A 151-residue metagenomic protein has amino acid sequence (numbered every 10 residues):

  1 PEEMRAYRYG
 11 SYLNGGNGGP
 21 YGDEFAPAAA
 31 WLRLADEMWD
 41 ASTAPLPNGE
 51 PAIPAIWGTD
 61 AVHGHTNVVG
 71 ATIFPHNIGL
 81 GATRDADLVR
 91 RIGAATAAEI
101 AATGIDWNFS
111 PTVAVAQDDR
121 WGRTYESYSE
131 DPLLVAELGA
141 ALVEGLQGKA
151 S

Functional and structural regions predicted by a protein language model:
P1-S151: Glycoside hydrolase catalytic-domain context in secreted enzymes
